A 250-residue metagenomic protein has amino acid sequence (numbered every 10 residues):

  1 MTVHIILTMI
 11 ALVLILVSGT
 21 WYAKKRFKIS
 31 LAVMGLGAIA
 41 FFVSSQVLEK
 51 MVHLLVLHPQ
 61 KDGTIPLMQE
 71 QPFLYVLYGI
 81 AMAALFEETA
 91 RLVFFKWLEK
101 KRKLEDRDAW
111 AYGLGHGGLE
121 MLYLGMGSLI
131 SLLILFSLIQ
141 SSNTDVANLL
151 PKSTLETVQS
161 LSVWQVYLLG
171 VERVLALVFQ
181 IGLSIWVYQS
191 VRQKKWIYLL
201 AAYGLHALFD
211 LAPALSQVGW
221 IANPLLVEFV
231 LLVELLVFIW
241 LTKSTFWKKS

Functional and structural regions predicted by a protein language model:
M1-S250: Hydrophobic alpha-helical segments at protein termini of multi-pass membrane proteins
